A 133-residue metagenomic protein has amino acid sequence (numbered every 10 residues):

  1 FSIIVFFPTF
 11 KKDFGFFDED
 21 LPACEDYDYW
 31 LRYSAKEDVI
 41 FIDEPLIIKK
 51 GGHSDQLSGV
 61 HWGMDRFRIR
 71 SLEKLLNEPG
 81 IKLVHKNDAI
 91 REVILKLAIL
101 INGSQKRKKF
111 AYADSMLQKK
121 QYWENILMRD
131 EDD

Functional and structural regions predicted by a protein language model:
S2-G15: Conserved nucleotide-sugar donor-binding and metal-coordinating catalytic region shared by glycosyltransferases
T9, D28, L46: Active-site phosphate/pyrophosphate-handling residues
F16, P22-Y29: Acidic donor-binding loop at a coil-to-helix junction in glycosyltransferase catalytic cores that engages
Y33-S34: Hydrophobic residues within well-ordered alpha-helices
E44-G52, S58-L83, A111-I126: Catalytic core of nucleotide-sugar-dependent glycosyltransferases
R66, R70, R91-G103: Amphipathic alpha-helical repeat scaffolds of TPR domains
K86-A89, V93, A113: Residues that mark the junctions of alpha-helical repeat units in TPR/alpha-solenoid scaffolds
